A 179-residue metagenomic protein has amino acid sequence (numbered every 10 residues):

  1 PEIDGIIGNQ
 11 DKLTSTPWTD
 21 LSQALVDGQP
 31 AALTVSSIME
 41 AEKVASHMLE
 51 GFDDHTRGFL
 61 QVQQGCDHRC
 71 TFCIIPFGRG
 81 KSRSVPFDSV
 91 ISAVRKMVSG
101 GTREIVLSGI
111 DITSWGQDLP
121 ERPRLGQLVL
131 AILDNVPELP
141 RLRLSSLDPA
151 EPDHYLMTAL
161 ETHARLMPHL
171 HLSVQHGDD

Functional and structural regions predicted by a protein language model:
P1-W115, L166, L170: Proteins enriched for Cys/Gly/acidic motifs involved in redox and nucleic-acid/cofactor modification
S99-D179: Conserved SAM/AdoMet-binding glycine-rich loop
